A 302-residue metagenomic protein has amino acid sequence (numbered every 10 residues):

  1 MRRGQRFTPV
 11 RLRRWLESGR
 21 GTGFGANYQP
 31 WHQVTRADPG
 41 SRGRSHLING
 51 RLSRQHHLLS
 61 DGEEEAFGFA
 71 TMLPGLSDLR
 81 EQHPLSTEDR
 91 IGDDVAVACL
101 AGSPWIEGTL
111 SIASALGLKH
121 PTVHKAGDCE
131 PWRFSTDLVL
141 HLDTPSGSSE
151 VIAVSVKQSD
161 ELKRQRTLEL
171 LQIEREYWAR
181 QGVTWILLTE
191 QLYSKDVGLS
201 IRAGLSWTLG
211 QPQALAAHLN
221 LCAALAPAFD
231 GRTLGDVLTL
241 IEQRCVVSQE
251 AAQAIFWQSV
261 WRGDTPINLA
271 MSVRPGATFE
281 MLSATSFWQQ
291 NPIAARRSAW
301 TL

Functional and structural regions predicted by a protein language model:
M1-L302: Electrostatic, structured charged patches in enzyme active sites and in nucleic-acid/phosphate-binding
